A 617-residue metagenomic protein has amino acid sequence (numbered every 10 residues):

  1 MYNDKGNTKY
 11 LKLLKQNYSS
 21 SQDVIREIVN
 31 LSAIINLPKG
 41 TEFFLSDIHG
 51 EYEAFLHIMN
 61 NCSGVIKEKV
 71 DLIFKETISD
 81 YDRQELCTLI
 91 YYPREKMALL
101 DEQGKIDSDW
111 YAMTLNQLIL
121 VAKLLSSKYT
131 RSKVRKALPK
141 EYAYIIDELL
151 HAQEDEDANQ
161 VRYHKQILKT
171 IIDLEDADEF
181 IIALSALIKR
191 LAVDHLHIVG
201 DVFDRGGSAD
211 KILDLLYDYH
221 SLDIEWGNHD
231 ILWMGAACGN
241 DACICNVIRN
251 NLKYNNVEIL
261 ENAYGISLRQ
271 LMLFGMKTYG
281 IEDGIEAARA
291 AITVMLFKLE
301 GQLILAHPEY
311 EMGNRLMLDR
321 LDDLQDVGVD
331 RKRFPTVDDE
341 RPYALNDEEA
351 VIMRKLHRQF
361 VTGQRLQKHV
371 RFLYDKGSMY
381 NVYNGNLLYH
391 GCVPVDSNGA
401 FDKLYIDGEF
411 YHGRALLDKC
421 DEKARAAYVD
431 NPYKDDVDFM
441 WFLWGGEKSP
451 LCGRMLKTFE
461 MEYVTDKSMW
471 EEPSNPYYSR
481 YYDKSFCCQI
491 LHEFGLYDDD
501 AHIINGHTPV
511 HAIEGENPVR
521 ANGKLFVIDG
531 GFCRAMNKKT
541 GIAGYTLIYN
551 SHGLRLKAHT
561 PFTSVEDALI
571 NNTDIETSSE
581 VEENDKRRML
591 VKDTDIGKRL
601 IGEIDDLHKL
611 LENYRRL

Functional and structural regions predicted by a protein language model:
M1-L617: Feature recognizes metal-dependent phosphohydrolase scaffolds
